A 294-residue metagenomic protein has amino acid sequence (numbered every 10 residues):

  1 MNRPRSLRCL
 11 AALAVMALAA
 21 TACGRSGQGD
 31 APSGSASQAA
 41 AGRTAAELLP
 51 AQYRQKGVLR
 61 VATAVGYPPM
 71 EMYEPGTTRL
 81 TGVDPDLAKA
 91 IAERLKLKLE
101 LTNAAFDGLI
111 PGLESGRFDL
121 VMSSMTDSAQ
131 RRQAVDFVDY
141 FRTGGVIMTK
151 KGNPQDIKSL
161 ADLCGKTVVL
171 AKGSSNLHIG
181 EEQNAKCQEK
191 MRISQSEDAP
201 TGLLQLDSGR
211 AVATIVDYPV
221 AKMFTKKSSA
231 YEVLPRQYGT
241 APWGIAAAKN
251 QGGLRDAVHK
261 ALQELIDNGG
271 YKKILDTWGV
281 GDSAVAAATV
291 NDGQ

Functional and structural regions predicted by a protein language model:
A19-A22: C-terminal motif of bacterial Sec signal peptides marking the signal peptidase cleavage site
G24, P85-R94, N153, S174 (+1 more regions): Extended ligand-binding regions for polar small-molecule ligands
R25-A31, A36-G42, L48-L49, S175-I193 (+2 more regions): Ligand-binding clefts/hinges and TM-proximal coupling segments of bilobed small-molecule sensing domains
G34-M122: Extracytoplasmic small-molecule ligand-binding "clamshell" domains of the periplasmic binding protein/Venus flytrap
V65, R142-T149, Y218, K222-Q263 (+1 more regions): Periplasmic-binding protein-like
P85, E100-P111, Q155, I193-Q205 (+1 more regions): Short helix-initiation/N-cap motifs at beta->coil->alpha
K89, K98-D162: Acidic, polar ligand-binding/catalytic clefts
M125-R132, E181-N184, D207-G239: A ligand-binding cleft/hinge motif common to bilobed small-molecule-binding domains
